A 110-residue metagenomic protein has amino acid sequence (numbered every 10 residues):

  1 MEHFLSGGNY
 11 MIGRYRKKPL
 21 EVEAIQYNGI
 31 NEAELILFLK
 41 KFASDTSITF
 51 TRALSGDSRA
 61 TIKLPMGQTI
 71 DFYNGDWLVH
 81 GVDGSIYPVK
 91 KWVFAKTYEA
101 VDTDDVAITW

Functional and structural regions predicted by a protein language model:
M1-Y10: Short, Lys/Arg-enriched N-terminal segments with co-localized hydrophobic residues within the first ~10-30 amino acids
Y10, L54-S58, D71-G75: A short, compositionally biased
Y10-F38: GGW-centered surface loops in extracellular recognition modules
M11, L64-P65: Cysteine-centric segments in proteins
K41-S44, G56: Short, His- and charge-rich active-site/binding loops that engage polyanionic ligands
A43-F50, Y98-T103: Short glycine-aromatic motifs
M66-W110: Short, compact, well-ordered microdomains
